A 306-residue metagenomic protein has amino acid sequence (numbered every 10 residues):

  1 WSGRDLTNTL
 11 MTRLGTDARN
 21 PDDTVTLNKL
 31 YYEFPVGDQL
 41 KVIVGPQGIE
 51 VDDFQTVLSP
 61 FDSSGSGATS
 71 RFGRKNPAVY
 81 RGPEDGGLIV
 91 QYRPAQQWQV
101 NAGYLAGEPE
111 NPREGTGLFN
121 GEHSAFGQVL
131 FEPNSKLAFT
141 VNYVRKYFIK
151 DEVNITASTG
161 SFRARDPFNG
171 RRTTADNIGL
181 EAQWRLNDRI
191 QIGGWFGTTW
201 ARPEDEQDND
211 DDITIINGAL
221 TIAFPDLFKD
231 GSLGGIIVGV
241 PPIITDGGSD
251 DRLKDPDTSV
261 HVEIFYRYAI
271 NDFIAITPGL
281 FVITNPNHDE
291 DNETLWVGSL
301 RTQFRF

Functional and structural regions predicted by a protein language model:
W1-P109, L130-N134, A219-D246: Outer membrane beta-barrel
W1-S2, G48-E50, A106-E108, Y143-I149 (+5 more regions): Transmembrane beta-strands of outer-membrane beta-barrel pores
T7-T9, F54-F61, E108-F119, F148-R171 (+3 more regions): Outer-membrane beta-barrel translocator domains and adjoining extracellular loop/strand segments of Gram-negative
T24-N28, G82-G86, G121-A125, T174-I178 (+3 more regions): Residues that define the transmembrane beta-barrel architecture of outer-membrane proteins
Q39-V42, Q96-A102, S135-V141, I149 (+4 more regions): Repeated loop/turn-to-beta-strand initiation elements of outer-membrane beta-barrel proteins
Q99-D151: Loop-centered beta-sheet repeat module
I222, T294-F306: Outer-membrane beta-barrel "beta-signal"
F224-I276: C-terminal hydrophobic structural anchor segments that stabilize assembly/packing rather than catalytic chemistry
